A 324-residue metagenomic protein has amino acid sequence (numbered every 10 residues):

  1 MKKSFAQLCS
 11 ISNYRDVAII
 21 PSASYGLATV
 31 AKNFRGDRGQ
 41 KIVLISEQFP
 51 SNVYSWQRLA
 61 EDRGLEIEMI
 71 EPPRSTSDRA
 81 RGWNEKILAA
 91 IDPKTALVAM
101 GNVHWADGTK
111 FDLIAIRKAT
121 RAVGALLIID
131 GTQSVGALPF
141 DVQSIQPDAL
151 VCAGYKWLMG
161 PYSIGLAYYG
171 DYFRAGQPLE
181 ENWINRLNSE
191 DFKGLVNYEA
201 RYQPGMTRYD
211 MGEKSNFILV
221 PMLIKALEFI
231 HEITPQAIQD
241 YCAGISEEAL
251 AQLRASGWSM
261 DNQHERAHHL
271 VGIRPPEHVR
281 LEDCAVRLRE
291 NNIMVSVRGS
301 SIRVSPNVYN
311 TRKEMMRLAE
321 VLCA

Functional and structural regions predicted by a protein language model:
M1-A324: Pyridoxal 5′-phosphate
